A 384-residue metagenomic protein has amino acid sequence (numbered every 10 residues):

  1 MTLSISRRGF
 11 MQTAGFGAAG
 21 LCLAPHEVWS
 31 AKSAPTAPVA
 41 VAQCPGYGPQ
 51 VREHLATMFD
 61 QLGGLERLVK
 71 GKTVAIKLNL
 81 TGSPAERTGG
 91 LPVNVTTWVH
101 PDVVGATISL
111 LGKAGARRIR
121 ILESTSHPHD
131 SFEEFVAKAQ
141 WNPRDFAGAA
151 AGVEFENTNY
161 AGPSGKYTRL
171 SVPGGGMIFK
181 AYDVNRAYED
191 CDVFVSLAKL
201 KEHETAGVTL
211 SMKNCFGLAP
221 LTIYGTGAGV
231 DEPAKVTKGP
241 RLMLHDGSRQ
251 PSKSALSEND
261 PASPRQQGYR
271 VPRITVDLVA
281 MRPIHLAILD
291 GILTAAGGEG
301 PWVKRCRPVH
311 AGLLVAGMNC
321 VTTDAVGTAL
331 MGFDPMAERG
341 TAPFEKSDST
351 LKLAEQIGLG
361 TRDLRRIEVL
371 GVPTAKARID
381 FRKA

Functional and structural regions predicted by a protein language model:
M1-A18: N-terminal secretory signal peptides and thylakoid transit peptides that target proteins across membranes
A18, C22, D334-P335: A generic secondary-structure signal for well-formed alpha-helical elements
W29-A384: Extended, low-polarity segments enriched in aliphatic/aromatic residues
